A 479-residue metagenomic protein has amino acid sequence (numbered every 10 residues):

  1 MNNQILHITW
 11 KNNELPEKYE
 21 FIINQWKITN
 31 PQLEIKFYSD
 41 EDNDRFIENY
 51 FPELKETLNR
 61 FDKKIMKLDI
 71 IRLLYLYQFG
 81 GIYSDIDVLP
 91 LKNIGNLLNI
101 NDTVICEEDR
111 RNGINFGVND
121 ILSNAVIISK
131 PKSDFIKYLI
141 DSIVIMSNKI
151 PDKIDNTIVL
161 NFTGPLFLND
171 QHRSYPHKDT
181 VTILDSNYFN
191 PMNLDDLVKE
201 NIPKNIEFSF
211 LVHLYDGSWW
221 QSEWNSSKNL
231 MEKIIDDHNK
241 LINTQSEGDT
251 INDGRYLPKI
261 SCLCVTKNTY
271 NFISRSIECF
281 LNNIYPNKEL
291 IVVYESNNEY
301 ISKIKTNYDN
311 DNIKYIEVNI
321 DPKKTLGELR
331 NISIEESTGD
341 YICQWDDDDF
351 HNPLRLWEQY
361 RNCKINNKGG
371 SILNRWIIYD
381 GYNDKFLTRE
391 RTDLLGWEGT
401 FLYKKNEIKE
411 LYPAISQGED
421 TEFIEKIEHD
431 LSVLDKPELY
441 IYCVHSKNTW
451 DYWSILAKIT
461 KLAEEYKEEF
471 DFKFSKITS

Functional and structural regions predicted by a protein language model:
M1-L68, S84-D253: Glycosyltransferase-associated regions of secretory-pathway enzymes, highlighting luminal stem/catalytic domains
L15-K27, T269-N282: Short, well-formed alpha-helical segments that are part of the catalytic scaffolds of diverse glycosyltransferases
K27-I28, Q32-E34, E41-Y50, I277-D321: Acidic donor-binding segment of Leloir-type glycosyltransferases
K67-R72, I320-S337: Glycine-rich, basic loop-to-helix element that forms the pyrophosphate-binding segment of sugar-nucleotide handling
L76, G80-L89, G339-H351: Short beta-strand-to-loop acidic/aromatic patch adjacent to the donor-nucleotide binding site
I86-L97, D349-N362: Acidic donor-binding/catalytic loop of UDP-sugar-dependent glycosyltransferases, especially processive GT2
L354-K385: Conserved donor NDP-sugar-binding/catalytic core segment of glycosyltransferases
S416-F423: Acidic donor-binding loop at a coil-to-helix junction in glycosyltransferase catalytic cores that engages
